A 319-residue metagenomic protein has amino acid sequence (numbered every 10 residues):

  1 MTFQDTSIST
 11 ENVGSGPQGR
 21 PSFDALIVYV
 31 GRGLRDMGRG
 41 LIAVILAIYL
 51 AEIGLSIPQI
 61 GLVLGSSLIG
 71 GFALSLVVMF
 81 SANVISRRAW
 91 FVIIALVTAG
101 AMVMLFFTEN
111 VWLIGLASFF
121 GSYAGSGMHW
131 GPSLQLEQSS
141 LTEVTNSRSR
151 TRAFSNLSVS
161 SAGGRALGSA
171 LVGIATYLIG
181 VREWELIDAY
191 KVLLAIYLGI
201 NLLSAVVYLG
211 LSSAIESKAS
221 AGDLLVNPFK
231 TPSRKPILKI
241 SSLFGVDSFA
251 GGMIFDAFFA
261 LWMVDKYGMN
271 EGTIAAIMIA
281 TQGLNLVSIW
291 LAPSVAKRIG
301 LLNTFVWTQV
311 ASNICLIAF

Functional and structural regions predicted by a protein language model:
T2-S22, S213-S248, D265-K266: Juxtamembrane intracellular "pre-TM" segments in multi-pass secondary transporters
G16-A73, P236-I279: Helix-loop boundary and gating motifs at the non-cytosolic
G33, A101, V111-P132: Hydrophobic core of transmembrane alpha-helices in multi-pass small-molecule transporters, especially MFS/SLC-type
A47-I48, E52, L167-A189, L261 (+1 more regions): Transmembrane alpha-helix termini and helix-breaking/packing motifs in multi-pass membrane transporters
L74-S86, T176, S288-L301: Helix-to-loop junctions at the C-terminal end of transmembrane segments in multipass secondary transporters
L96-W112, A311-F319: C-terminal ends and interior cores of transmembrane alpha-helices in multi-pass membrane transporters/permeases
G168, V172, T176-Y177, L198-A219: C-terminal membrane-cytosol helix-exit motif in multi-pass small-molecule transporters
